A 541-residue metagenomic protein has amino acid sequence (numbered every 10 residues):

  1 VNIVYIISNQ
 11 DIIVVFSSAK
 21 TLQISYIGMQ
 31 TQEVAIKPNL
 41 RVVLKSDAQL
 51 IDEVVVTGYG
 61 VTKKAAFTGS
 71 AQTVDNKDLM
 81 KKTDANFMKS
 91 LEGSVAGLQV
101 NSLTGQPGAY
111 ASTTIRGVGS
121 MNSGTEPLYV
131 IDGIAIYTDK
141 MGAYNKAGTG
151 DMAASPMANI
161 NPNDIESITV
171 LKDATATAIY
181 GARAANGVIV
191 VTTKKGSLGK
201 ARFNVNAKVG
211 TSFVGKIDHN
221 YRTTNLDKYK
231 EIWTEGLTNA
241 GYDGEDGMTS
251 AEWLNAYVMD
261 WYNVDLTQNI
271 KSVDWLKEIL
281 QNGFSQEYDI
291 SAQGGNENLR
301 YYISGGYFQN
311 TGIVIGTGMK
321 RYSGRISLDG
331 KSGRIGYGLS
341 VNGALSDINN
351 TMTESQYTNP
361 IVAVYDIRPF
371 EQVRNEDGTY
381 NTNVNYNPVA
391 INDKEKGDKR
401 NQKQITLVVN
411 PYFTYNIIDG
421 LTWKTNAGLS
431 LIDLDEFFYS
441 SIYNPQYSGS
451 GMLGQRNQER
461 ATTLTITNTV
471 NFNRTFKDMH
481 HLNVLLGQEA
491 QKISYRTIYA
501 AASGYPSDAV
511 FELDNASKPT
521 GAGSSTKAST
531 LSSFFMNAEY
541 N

Functional and structural regions predicted by a protein language model:
V1, F534-N541: Short, intrinsically disordered, charge-balanced linker/junction segments flanking boundaries in proteins
V1-R325, G336-G338, V408, A528: Short, small/polar-rich motifs associated with maturation and membrane association, primarily at protein termini
K89-G93, Y337, Y415, D419-W423 (+1 more regions): A broad, structural surface signal
T125-E126, I131, Y137, G142 (+4 more regions): Surface-exposed loop/interface segments of Gram-negative outer-membrane beta-barrel transport/assembly proteins
K195, G295-N298, K331-R334, Y415-L421 (+2 more regions): Outer-membrane beta-barrel strand-turn architecture
W275-L276, I418, A522: Acidic/glycine-enriched edge-of-secondary-structure segments
